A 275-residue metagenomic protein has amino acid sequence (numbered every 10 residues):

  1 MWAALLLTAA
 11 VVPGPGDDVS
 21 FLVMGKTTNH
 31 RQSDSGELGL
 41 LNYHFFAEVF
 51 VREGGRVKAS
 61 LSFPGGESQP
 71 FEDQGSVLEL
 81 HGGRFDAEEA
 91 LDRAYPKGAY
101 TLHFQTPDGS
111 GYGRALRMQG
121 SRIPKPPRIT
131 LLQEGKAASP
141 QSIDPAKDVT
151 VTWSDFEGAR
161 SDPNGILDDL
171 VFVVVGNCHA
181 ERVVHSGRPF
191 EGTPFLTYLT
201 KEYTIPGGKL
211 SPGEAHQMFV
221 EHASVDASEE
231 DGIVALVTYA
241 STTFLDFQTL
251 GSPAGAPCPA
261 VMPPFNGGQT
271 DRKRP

Functional and structural regions predicted by a protein language model:
M1-A10: Sec-dependent N-terminal signal peptides
V12-L40, A115-F156, P259-R274: Short, compositionally biased P/S/T/A/G/V-rich stretches that sit at domain boundaries
V12-L91, K97, T101: Long, polar/Ser/Thr-enriched low-complexity segments that form simple helices or flexible linkers at protein ends
H44-E48, S154-P163: Short amphipathic, basic-aromatic surface patches that mediate peripheral association with negatively charged
L61-D86, L167-S211: Recognizes extended acidic, P/S/T-rich segments that occur within or adjacent to Ig-like beta-sandwich modules
A90-K97, G207-A215: Surface-exposed, short loops/turns at beta-strand junctions within beta-sandwich domains
Y112-G113, V225-G268: Extracellular fibronectin type III
G208-D231: Beta-strand-rich modules
